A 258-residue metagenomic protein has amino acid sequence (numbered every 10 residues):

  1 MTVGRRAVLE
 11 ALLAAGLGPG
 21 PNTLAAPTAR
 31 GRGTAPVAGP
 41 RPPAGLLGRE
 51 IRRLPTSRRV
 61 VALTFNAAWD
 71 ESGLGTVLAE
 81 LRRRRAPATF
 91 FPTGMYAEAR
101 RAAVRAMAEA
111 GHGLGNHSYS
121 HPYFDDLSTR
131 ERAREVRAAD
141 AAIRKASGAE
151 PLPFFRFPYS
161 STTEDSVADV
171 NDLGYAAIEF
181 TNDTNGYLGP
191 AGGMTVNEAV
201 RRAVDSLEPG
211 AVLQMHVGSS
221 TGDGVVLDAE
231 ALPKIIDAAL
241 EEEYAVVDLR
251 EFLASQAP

Functional and structural regions predicted by a protein language model:
M1-A15: N-terminal secretory signal peptides and thylakoid transit peptides that target proteins across membranes
L9-E10, T34, S160: General helical structural elements
A14-G18, A141: Residue-level marker of structural boundaries
L17-A35: C-terminal region of N-terminal signal peptides and the immediate post-cleavage residues of exported proteins
P36-D125, E131, E135-K145, A149-L152 (+1 more regions): Active-site beta->alpha N-cap acidic-glycine motif
T76, E98, P122-L240, Y244-A245 (+1 more regions): Catalytic domains of cell-wall/extracellular-matrix polysaccharide-remodeling enzymes, centered on de-N-acetylation
